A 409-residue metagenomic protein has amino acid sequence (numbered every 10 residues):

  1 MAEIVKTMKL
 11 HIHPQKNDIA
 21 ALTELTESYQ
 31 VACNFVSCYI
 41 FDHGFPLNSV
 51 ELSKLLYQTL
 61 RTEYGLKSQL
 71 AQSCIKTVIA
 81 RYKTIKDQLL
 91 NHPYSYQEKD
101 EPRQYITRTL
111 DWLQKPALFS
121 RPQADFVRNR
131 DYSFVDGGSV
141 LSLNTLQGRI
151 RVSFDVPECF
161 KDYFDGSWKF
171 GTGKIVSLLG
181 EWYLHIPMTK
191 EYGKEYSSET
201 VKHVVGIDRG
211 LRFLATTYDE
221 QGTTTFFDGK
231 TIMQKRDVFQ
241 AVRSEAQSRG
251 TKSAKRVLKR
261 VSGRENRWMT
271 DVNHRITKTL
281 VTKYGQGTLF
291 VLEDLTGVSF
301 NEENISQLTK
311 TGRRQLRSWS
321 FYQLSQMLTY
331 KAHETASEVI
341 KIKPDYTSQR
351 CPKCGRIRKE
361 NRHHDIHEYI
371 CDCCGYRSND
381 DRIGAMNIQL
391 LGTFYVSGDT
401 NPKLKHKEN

Functional and structural regions predicted by a protein language model:
M1-N409: Nucleic-acid substrate recognition interfaces
